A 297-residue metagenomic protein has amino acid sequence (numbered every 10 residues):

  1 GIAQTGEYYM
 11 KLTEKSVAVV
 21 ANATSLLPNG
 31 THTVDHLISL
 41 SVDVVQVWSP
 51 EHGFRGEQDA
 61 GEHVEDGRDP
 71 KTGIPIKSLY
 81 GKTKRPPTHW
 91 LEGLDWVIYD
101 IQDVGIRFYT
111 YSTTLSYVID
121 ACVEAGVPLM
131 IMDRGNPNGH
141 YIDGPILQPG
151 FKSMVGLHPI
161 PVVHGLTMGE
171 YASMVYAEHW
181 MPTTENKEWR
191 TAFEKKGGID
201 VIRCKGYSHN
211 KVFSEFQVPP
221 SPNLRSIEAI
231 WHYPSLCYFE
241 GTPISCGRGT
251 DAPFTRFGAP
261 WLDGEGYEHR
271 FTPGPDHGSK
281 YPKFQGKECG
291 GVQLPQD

Functional and structural regions predicted by a protein language model:
G1-V42: N-terminal phosphate-binding or glycine-rich loops at protein starts, especially the Walker A/P-loop of NTPases
S41-D43, E124-P128: A short helix->loop->beta-strand "cap" motif at the edges of active sites that frequently abuts
D43-H52: Short internal beta-strands
G56-A60, M130-K152: Glycine-rich, charge-decorated loop segments at or immediately adjacent to ligand/cofactor-binding or catalytic sites
V64-L94, I106: Glycine-rich oxoanion-binding loops at beta->alpha junctions
D103-L115: Glycine/threonine-rich flexible loop motifs
K152-P234: Conserved anion/nucleotide-ligand pocket segment
R225-D297: Internal helical hairpin/lid segments
